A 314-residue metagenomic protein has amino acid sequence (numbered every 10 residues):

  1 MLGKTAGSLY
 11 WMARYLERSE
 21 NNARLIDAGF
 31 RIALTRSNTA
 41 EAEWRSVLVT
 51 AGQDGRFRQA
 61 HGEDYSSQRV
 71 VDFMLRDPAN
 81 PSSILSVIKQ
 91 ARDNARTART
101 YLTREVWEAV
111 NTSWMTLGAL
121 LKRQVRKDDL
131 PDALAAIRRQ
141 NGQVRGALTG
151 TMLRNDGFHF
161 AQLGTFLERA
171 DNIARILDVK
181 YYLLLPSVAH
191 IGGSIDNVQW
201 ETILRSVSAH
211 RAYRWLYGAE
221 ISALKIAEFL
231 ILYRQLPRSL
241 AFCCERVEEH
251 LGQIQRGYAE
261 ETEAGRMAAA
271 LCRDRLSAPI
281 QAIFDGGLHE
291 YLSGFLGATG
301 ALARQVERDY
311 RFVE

Functional and structural regions predicted by a protein language model:
M1-E314: Alpha-helical transmembrane segments and their helix-helix packing motifs
